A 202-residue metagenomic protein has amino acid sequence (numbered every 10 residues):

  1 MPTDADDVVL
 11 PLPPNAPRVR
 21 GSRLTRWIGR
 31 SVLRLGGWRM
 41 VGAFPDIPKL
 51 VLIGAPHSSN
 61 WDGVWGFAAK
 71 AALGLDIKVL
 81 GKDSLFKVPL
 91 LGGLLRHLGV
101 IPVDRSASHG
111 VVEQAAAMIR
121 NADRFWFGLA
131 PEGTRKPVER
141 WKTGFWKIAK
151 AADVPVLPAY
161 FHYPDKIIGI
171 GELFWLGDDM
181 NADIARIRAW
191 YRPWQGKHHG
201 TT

Functional and structural regions predicted by a protein language model:
M1-V41: Extreme N-terminal tail/first-helix region
R18, L35-P193, H198-T202: Soluble catalytic domains of membrane acyltransferases
